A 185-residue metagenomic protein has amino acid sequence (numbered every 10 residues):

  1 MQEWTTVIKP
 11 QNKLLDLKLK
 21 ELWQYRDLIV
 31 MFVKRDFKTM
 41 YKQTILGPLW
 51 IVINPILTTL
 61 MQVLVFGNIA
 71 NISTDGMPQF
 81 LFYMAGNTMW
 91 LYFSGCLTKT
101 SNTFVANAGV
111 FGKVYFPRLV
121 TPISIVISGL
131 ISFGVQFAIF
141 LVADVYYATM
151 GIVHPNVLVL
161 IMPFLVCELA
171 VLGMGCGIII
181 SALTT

Functional and structural regions predicted by a protein language model:
M1-T185: Hydrophobic transmembrane alpha-helices and immediately adjacent juxtamembrane helices of multi-pass inner-membrane
